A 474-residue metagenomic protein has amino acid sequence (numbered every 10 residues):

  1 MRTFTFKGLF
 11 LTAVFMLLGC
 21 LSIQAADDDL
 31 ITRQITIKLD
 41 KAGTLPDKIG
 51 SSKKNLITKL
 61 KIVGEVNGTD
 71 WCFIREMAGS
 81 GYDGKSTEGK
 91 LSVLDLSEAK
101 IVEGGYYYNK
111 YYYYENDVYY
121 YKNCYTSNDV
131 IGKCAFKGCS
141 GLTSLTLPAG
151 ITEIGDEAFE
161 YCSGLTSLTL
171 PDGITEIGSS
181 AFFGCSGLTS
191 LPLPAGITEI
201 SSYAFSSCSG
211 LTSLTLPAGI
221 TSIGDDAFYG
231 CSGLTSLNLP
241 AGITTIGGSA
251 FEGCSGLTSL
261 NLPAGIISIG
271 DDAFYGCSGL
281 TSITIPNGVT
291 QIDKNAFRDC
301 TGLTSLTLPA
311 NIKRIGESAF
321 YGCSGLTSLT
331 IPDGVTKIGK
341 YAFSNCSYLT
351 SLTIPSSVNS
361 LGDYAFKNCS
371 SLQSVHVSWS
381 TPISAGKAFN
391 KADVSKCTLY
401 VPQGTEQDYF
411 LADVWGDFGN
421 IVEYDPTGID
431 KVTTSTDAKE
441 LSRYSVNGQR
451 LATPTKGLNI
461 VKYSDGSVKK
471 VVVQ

Functional and structural regions predicted by a protein language model:
M1-L11: Bacterial N-terminal signal peptides that target proteins for export
F6, L458-Q474: C-terminal tail/sorting-segment detector
L9-S22: Bacterial N-terminal signal peptides
I23-D27: Boundary at the C-terminal end of the N-terminal hydrophobic targeting segment
I31-D40, I57-V66, G89-Y106, Y113-V130 (+13 more regions): Structural signature of tandem-repeat unit edges
L60, Y409, G428-V432, G448 (+2 more regions): Terminal processing/anchoring signals of secreted or surface-associated proteins and related intramolecular
G132-K137, G155-E160, G178-F183, S201-S206 (+8 more regions): Consensus positions within tandem repeat domains that build extended binding/scaffold surfaces
Y424-N447: Residue-level detector of functionally pivotal "anchor" positions at catalytic/ligand-binding pockets or at interdomain
